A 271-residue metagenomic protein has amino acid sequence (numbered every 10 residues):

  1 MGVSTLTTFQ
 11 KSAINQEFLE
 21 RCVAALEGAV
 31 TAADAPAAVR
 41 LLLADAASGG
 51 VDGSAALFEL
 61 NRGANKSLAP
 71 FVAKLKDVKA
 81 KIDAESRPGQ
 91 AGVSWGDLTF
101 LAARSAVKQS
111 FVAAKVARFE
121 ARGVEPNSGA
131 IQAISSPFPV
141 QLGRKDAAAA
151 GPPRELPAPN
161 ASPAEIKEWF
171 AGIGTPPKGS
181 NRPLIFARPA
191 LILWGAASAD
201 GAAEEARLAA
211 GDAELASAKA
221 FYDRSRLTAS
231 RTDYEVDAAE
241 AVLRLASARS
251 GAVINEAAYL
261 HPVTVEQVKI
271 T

Functional and structural regions predicted by a protein language model:
G2-T271: Long, well-ordered alpha/beta core segments of mature domains
